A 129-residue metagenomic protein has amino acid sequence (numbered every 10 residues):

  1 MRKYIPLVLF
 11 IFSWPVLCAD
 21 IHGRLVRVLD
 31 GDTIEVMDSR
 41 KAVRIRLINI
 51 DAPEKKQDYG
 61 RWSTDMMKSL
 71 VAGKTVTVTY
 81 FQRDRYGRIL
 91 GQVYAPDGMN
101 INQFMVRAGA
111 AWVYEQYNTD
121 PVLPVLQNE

Functional and structural regions predicted by a protein language model:
R2-P6, I11-E129: Small beta-barrel nucleic-acid-binding modules, primarily SNase/OB-fold domains and secondarily Tudor-like barrels
